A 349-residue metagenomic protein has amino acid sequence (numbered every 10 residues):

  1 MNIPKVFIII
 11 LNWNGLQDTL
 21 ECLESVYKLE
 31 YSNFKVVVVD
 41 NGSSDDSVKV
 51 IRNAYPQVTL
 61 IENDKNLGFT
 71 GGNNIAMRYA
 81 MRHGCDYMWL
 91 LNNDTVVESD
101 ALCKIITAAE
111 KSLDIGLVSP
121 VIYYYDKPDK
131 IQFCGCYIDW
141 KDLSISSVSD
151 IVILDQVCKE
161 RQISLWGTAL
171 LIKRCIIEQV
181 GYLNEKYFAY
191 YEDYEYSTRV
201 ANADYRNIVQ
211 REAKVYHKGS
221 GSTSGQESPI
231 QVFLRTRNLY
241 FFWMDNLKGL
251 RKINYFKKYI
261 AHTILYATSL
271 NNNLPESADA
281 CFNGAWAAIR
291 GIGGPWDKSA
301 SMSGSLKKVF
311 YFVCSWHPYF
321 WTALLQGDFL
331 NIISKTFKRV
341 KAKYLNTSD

Functional and structural regions predicted by a protein language model:
L16, S25, D40-K49, K65: A conserved acidic beta->alpha catalytic loop
E24-N33: Short, acidic, metal-binding catalytic loop of nucleotide-sugar glycosyltransferases
K49-H83: Conserved donor nucleotide-binding strand/loop of the catalytic core
C85-V96: Short beta-strand-to-loop acidic/aromatic patch adjacent to the donor-nucleotide binding site
V96-D139: Conserved donor NDP-sugar-binding/catalytic core segment of glycosyltransferases
I138-I163: Short, flexible, basic/aromatic active-site loop/helix in glycosyltransferases
I163-Y182, K186-K214: A short, conserved alpha-helix in the catalytic core of glycosyltransferases
L250-D349: Non-catalytic, C-terminal membrane-associated alpha-helical segments of glycosyltransferases
